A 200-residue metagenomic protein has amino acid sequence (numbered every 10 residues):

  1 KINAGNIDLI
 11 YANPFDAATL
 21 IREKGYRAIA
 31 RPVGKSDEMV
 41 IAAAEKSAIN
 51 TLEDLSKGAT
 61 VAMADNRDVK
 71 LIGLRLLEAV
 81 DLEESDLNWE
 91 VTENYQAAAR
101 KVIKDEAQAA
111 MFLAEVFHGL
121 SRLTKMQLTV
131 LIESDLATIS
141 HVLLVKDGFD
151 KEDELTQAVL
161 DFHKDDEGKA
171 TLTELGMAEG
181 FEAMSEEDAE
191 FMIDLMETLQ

Functional and structural regions predicted by a protein language model:
K1-S47, D65, T129-L131: Short, glycine-/small- and polar/acidic-enriched structural segments that line small-molecule recognition paths
N3, R22, T60, E78 (+3 more regions): Sec-exported extracytoplasmic/periplasmic mature domains
I10-N13, N66-K70, V91-Y95, E152-D153 (+2 more regions): Solvent-exposed, acidic/flexible segments
Y11-E23, R75, I103-Q127: A ligand-binding cleft/hinge motif common to bilobed small-molecule-binding domains
D16, T51, V69, A98 (+5 more regions): Stable alpha-helical elements in mature extracytoplasmic
G34-A43, K125-H163, T173-M196: Periplasmic-binding protein-like
S36-R100, K104, E115: Bilobed "Venus flytrap"/periplasmic-binding protein-like clamshell domains and structurally analogous long
